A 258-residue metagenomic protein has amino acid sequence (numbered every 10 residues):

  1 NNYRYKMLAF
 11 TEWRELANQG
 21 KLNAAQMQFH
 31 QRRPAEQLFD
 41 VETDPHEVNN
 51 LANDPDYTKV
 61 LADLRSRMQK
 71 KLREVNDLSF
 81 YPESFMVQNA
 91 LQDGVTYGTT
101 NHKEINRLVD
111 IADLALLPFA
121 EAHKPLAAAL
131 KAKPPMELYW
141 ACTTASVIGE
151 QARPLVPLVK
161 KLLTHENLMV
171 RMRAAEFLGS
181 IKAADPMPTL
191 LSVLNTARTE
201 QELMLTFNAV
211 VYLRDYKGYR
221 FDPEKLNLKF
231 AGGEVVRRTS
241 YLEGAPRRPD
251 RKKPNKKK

Functional and structural regions predicted by a protein language model:
N1-N53, K59-V60: C-terminal, low-complexity/hydrophilic appendages and adjacent surface loops of extracellular/periplasmic anionic
H30, A62, R67-E74, F80-K131: Extracellular/periplasmic ectodomains of large secreted or surface enzymes and adhesion receptors
T43, Q69-R73, D215: Sec-exported extracytoplasmic/periplasmic mature domains
D56-K59, D63, M136: Generic recognition of stable, solvent-exposed alpha-helical segments in well-folded globular domains
N101-F119, M136-Q151, K161, M169-A183 (+3 more regions): Structural detector for internal amphipathic alpha-helices that build alpha-solenoid repeat scaffolds
F119-K131, Q151-T164, A183-N195, Y216-L228 (+1 more regions): Amphipathic alpha-helical scaffolding segments comprising HEAT/armadillo-like alpha-solenoid repeats
D222-K258: Terminal, low-structured helical/coil segments at or just beyond the last alpha-helical repeat
